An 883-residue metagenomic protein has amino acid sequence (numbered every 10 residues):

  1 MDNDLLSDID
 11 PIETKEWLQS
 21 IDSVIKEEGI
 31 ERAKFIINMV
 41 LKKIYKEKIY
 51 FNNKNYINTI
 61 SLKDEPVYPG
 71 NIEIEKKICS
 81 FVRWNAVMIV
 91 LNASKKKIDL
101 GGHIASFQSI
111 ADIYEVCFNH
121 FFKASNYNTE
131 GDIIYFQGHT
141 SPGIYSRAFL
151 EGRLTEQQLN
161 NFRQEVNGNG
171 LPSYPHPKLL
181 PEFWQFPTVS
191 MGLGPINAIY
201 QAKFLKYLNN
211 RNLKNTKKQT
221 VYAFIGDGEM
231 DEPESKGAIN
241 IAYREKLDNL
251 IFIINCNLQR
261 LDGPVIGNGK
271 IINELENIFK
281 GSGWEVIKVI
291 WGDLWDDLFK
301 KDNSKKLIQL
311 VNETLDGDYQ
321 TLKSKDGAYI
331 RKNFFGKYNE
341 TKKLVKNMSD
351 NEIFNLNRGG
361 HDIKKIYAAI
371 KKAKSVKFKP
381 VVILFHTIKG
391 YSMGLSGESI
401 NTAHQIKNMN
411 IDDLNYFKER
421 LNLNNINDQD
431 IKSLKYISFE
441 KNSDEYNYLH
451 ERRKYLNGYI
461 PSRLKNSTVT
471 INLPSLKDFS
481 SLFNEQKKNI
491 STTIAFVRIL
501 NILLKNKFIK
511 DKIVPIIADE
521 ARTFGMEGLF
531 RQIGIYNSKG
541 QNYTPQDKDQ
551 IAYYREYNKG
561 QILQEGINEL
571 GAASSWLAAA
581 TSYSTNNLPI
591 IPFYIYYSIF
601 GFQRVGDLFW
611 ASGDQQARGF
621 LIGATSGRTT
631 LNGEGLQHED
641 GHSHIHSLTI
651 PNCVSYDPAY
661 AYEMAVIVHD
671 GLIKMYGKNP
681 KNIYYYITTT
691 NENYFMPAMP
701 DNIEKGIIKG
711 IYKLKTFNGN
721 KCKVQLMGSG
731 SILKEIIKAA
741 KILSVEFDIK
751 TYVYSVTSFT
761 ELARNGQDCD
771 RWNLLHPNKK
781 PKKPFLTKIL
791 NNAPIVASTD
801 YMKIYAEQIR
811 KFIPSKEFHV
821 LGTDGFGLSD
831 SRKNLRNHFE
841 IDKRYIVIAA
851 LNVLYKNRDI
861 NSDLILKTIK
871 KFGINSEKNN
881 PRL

Functional and structural regions predicted by a protein language model:
D2-E151, I490-N506, I517: N-terminal amphipathic, basic-rich helices that act as targeting or association modules
N3, S20-S23, V67-E75, A93-G102 (+14 more regions): Glycine- and acidic
D4, P11, S20, Q164-P187 (+11 more regions): Thiamine diphosphate
Y68-A86, F107, F122-S125, S443-Q603 (+8 more regions): Non-catalytic terminal/interface segments that mediate subunit docking, oligomerization, and allosteric communication
P69-V82, A86-K96, H103-E245, N268-G269 (+5 more regions): Cofactor-binding active-site loop characterized by glycine-rich and histidine/acidic residues
V221, G226-E229, C256, T387 (+3 more regions): Active-site metal-binding loops of divalent metal-dependent hydrolases
A223-F224, F252, I516, I622 (+2 more regions): Residue-level marker for buried hydrophobic side chains located in beta-strands that build the well-ordered beta-sheet
A223-F224, M230, D607-R628, G633: A structural-propensity feature for long, helix-poor, extended segments
